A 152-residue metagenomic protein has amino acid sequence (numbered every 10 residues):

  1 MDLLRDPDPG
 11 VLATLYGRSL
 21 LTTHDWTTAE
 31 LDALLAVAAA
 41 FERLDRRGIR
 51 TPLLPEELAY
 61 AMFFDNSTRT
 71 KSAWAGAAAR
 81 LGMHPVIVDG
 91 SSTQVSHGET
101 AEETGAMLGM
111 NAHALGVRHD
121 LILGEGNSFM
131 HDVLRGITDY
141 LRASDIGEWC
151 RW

Functional and structural regions predicted by a protein language model:
M1-S72, G76: Positively charged, low-complexity intrinsically disordered leader regions
L4, D8, S19, V95-E99 (+1 more regions): Low-complexity, flexible helical/coil segments
V11, V37, V86-V88, V95 (+2 more regions): Extended aliphatic helical segments
L15, P85-V88, G147: Gly-rich Lys/Arg/Thr-decorated short loops/hinges at beta-loop-alpha junctions or inter-strand turns that position
D32, A36-A39, E99-A106, S128: Short, contiguous clusters of charged residues that form electrostatic/catalytic patches at enzyme active sites, used
L58-M110: Active-site cofactor/substrate anionic-group-binding motifs, chiefly glycine- and Lys/Arg-rich phosphate-binding loops
E103-L108, A112-W152: Anion-binding alpha/beta catalytic cores of soluble intermediary-metabolism enzymes, centered on
